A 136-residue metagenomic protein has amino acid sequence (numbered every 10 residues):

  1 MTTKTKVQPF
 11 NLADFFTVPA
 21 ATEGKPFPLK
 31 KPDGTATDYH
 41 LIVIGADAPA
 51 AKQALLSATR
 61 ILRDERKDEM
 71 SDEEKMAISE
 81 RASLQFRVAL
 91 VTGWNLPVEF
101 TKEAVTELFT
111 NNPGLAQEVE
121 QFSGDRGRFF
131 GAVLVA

Functional and structural regions predicted by a protein language model:
M1-F16: Short, intrinsically disordered N-terminal pre-domain segments
T2-K4, T35-A136: Short, surface-exposed, charged amphipathic helix/loop patches that serve as local interaction elements
V18-A20: Soluble sensory domains of the PAS superfamily and closely related sensory modules
E23-G34: Short acidic-hydrophobic surface loop/beta-edge motif
